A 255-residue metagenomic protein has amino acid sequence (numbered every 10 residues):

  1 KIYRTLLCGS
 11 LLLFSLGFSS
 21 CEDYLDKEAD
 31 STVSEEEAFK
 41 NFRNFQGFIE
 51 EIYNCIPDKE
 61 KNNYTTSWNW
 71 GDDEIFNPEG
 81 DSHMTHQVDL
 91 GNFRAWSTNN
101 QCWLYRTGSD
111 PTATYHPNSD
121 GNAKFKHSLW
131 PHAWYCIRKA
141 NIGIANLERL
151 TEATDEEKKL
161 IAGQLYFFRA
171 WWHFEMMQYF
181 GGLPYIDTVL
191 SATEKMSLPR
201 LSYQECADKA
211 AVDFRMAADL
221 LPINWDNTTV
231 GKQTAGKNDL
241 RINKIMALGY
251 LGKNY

Functional and structural regions predicted by a protein language model:
K1-D30: Bacterial Sec-dependent N-terminal signal peptides
C21-P78: Membrane-proximal, proline-rich intrinsically disordered regions
Y24, Y53, E79-T85, A133-C136 (+2 more regions): Long, intrinsically disordered, low-complexity segments
L25, V33, A38-F39, Y115 (+3 more regions): Short clusters of hydrophobic/aromatic residues that line enzyme substrate/ligand-binding pockets
E36, K59-Q87, I186-T188, P222-A247: Short, surface-exposed recognition loops and adjoining beta-strand edges that mediate ligand/DNA contacts, enriched
F42, Q46, N54-E60, V88-F180 (+2 more regions): Conserved, well-structured interaction surfaces
Y166, L248-N254: TPR/Sel1-like alpha-solenoid repeat signature
M177-V189: Short, well-structured active-site flanking segments
